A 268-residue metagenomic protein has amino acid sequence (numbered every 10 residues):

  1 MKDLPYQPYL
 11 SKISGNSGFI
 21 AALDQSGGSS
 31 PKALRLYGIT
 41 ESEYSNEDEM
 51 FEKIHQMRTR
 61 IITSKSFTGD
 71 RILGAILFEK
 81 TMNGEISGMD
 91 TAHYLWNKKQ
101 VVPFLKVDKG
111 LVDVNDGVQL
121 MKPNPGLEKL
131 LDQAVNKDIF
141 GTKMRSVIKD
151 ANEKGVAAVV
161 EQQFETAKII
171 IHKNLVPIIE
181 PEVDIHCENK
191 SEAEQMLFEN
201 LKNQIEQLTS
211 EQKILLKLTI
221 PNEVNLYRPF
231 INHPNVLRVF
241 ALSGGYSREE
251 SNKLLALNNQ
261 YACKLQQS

Functional and structural regions predicted by a protein language model:
M1-F140, I148-E153, N200-Q207, E211-L215 (+1 more regions): Alpha/beta catalytic barrel-like cores
T142-N225: Eukaryote-skewed repeat-based solenoidal scaffolds used as protein-protein interaction platforms, primarily
